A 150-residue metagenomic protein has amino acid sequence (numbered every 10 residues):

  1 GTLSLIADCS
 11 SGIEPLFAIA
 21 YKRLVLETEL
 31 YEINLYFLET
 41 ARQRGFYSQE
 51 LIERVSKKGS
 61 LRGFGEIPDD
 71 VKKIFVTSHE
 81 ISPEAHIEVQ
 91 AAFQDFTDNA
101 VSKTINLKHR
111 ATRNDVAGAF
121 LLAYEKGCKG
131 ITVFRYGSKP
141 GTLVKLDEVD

Functional and structural regions predicted by a protein language model:
T2-D150: Catalytic alpha/beta core of large soluble enzyme barrels
